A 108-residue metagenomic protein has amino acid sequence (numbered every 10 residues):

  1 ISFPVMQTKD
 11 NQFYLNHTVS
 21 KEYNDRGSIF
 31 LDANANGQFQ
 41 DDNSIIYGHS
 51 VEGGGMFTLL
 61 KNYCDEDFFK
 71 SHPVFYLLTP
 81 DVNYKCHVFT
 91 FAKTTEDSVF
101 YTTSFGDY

Functional and structural regions predicted by a protein language model:
I1-Y108: Solvent-exposed, non-transmembrane regions of membrane-associated and secreted proteins
